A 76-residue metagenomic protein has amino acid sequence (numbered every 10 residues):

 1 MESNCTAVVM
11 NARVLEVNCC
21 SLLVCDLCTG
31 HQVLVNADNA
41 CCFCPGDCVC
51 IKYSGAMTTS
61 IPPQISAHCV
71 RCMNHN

Functional and structural regions predicted by a protein language model:
E2-C19: Structural detector for short beta-strands of small beta-barrel domains
V9-N11, Q32-L34, C48-C50: Well-ordered beta-strand positions in beta-sheet-rich domains
L15-L34: OB-fold (S1/OB) nucleic-acid-binding surfaces
C28-G30, A40, A56: Residue-level signature for short turns and capping positions that connect secondary-structure elements
H31, D47, S66-H68: A generic structural signal for short beta-strands and their flanking turns/coil linkers
D38-K52: Short nucleic-acid-contacting surface segments enriched for D/E, G, S/T with interspersed K/R
S54-N76: OB-fold/S1-family single-stranded nucleic acid-binding modules
